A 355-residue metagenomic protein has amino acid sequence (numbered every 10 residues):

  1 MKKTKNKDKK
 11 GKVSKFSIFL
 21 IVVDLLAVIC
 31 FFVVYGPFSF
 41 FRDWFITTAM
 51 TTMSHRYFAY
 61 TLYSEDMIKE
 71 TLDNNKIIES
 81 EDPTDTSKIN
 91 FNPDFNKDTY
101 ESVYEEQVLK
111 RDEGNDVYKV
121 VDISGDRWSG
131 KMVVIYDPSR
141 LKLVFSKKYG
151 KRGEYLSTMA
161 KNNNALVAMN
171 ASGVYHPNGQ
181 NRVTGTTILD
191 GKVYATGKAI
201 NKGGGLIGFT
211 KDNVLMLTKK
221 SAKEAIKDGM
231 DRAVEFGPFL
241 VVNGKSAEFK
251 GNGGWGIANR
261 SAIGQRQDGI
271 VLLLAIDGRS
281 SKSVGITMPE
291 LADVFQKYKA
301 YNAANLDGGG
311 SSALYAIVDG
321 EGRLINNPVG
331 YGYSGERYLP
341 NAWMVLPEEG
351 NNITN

Functional and structural regions predicted by a protein language model:
K2-N355: Gly/Ser/Thr/Pro-rich low-complexity, intrinsically disordered segments
